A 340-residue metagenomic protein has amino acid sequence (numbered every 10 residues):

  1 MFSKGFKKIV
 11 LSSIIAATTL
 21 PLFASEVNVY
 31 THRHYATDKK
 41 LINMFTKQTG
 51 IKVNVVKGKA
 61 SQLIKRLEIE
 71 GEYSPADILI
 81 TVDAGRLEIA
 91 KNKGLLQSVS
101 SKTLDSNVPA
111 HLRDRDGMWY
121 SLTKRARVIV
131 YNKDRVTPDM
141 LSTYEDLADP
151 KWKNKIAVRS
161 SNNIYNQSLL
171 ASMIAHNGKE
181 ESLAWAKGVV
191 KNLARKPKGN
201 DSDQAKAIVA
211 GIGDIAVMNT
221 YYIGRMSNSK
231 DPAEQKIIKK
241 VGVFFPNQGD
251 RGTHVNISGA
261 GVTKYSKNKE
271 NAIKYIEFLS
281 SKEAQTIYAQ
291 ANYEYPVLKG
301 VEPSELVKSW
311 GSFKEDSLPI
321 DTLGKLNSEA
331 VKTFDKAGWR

Functional and structural regions predicted by a protein language model:
A24-I89, R340: Early extracytoplasmic/lumenal segment of secretory-pathway proteins
Y30-R33, R115, Y131-K133, K153-N177 (+2 more regions): Short beta-strand->loop
S74-L79, Q97-I129, E145, K155-V158: A structural signal for short loop-to-beta-strand junctions that line the ligand-binding cleft of periplasmic/secreted
A84-L95, L112-S142, L170-A171, V255-A260: Periplasmic solute-binding protein
L96-D105, M118-Y120, E145, P232-H254 (+1 more regions): Short beta-strand->loop
S172, N177-P246: Ligand-binding pocket segment of bilobal, Venus flytrap-like solute-binding proteins
S258-S317: Mature extracytoplasmic/periplasmic domains
E305-R340: Extracellular/periplasmic bilobal clamshell ligand-binding domains
